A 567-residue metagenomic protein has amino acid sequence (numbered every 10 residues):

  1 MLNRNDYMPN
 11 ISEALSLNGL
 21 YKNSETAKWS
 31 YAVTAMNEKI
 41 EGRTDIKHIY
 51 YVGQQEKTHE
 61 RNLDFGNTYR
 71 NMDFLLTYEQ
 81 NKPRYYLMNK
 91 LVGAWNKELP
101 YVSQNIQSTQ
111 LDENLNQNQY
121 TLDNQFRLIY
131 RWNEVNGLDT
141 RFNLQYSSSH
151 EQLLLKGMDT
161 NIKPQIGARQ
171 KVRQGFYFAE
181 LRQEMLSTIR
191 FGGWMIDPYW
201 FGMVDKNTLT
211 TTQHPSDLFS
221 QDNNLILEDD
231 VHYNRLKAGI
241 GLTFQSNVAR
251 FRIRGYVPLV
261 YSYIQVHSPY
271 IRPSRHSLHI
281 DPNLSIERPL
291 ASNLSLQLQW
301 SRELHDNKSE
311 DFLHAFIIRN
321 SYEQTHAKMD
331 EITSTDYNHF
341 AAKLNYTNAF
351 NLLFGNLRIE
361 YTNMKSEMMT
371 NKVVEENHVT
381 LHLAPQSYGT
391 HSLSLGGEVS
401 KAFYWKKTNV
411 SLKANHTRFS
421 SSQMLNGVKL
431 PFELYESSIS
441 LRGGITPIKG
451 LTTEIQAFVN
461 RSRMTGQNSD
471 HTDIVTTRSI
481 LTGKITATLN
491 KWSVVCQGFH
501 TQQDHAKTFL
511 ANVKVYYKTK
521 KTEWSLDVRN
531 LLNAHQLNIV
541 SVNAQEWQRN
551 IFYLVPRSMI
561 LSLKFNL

Functional and structural regions predicted by a protein language model:
M1-Y7, K39-D64: Surface-exposed beta-strand-turn/loop segments characteristic of Gram-negative outer-membrane beta-barrels
S12-M36, Y69-N96, N118-G157, G167-L567: Exposed, low-structure sequence patches enriched in small/polar residues
N23, I40-G42, V52-K57, T77 (+2 more regions): Generic signature of intrinsically disordered, low-complexity, basic-rich segments and short cationic peptides
Y51, M158-I166: Solvent-exposed loop segments that connect transmembrane elements
